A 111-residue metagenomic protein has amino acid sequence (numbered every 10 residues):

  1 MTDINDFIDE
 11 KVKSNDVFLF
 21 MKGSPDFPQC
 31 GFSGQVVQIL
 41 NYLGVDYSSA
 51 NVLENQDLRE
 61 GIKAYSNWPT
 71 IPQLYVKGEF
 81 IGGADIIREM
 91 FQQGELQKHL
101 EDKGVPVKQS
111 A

Functional and structural regions predicted by a protein language model:
M1-F18, Q109-A111: N-terminal leader/targeting and pre-domain segments
D6, R59-A64: TIR-domain catalytic/interaction hotspot
D9-D46: Local sequence-structure signature of Cys/Sec-based thiol-disulfide redox active-site neighborhoods
F18-M21, P72-K77: Cytosolic beta-strand hydrophobic patch enriched in CBS
V45-R59: Thiol-based oxidoreductase modules, predominantly thioredoxin-like and allied folds used for disulfide exchange
A64-T70: Thiol/disulfide oxidoreductase modules built on the thioredoxin-like
V76-K108: Non-catalytic, surface beta->alpha helical segment in thiol-disulfide oxidoreductase systems
